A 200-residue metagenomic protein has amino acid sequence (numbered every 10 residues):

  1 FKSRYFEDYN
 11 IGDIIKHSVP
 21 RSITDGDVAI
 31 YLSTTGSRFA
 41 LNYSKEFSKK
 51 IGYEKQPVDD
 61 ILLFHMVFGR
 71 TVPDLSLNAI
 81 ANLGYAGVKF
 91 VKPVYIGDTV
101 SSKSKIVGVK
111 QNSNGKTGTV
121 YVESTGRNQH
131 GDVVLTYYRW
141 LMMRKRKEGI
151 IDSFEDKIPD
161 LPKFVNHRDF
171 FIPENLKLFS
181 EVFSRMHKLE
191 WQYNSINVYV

Functional and structural regions predicted by a protein language model:
F1-G84, R146-V200: Hot-dog-fold acyl-thioester-processing enzymes
F1-I11, K92-K177: HotDog/MaoC-like acyl-thioester-processing domains
V88: Active-site-proximal cofactor/substrate-binding loop regions of enzyme domains
